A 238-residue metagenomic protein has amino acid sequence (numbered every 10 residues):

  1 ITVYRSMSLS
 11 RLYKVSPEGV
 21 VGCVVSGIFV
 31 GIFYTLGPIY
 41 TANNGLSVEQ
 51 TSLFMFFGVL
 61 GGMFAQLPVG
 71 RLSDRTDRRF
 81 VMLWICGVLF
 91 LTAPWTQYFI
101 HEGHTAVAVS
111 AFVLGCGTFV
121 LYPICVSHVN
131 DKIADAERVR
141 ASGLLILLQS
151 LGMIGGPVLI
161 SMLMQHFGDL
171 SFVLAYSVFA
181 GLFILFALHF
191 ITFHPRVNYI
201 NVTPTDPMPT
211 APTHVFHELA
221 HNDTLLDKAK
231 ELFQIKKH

Functional and structural regions predicted by a protein language model:
T2-V3, I191-H238: Intrinsic disorder in cytosolic terminal tails and internal cytosolic loops of multi-pass membrane transporters
G19-G22, V30-Y40, N44, T51: Helix-loop boundary and gating motifs at the non-cytosolic
V48, I133-L145: Loop-to-transmembrane helix entry/capping segments in MFS-fold secondary transporters and related SLC/MFSD carriers
F54-G62, Q149: Transmembrane alpha-helical segments of major facilitator superfamily
A65-D77, M164-Q165: Helix-to-loop junctions at the C-terminal end of transmembrane segments in multipass secondary transporters
F80-W95, S177: Structural signature of the two symmetry-related core transmembrane helices
F119-I133: Intracellular juxtamembrane helix-capping segments at the cytosolic ends of symmetry-related transmembrane helices
M162-A180: A membrane-interface helix-boundary motif in multi-pass transporters
